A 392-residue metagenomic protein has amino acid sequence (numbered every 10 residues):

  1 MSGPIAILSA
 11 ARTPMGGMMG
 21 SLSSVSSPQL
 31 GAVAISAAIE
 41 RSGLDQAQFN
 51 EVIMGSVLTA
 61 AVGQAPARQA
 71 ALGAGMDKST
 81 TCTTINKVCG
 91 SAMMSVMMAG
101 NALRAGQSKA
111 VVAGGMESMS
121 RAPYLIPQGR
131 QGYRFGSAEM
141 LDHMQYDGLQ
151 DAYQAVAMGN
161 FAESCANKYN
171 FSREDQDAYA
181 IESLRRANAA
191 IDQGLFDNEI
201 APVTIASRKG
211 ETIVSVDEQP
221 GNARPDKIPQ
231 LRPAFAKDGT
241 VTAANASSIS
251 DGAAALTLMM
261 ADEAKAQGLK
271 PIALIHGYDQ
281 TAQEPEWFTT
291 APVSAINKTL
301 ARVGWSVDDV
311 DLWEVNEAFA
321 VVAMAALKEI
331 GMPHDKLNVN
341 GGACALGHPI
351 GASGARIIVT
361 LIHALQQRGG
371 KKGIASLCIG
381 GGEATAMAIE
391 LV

Functional and structural regions predicted by a protein language model:
M1-S27, A37, P225-T290, S294 (+5 more regions): Condensing-enzyme catalytic core mediating Claisen C-C bond formation in acyl metabolism
M1-V62, P66-A74, K78-T81, F161-R173 (+5 more regions): Conserved active-site "lid/cap" helical segment
R12-T13, S24-A32, R41, D175-A266 (+1 more regions): N-terminal extracellular/periplasmic Venus flytrap/periplasmic-binding protein-like
S56-V111, A152-M158, N222-S248, E329-R356 (+2 more regions): Conserved catalytic cysteine-centered active-site region of acyl-thioester-dependent Claisen-condensing enzymes
I85-E117, A166-L195, A255-D262, L327 (+2 more regions): Active-site-proximal alpha-helical scaffold in enzymes
A110-S164: Flexible glycine-/small-residue-enriched beta->alpha junction loops that bind anionic phosphate/pyrophosphate groups
N160-E163, E199, H276-A345: Active-site pocket-lining segment
